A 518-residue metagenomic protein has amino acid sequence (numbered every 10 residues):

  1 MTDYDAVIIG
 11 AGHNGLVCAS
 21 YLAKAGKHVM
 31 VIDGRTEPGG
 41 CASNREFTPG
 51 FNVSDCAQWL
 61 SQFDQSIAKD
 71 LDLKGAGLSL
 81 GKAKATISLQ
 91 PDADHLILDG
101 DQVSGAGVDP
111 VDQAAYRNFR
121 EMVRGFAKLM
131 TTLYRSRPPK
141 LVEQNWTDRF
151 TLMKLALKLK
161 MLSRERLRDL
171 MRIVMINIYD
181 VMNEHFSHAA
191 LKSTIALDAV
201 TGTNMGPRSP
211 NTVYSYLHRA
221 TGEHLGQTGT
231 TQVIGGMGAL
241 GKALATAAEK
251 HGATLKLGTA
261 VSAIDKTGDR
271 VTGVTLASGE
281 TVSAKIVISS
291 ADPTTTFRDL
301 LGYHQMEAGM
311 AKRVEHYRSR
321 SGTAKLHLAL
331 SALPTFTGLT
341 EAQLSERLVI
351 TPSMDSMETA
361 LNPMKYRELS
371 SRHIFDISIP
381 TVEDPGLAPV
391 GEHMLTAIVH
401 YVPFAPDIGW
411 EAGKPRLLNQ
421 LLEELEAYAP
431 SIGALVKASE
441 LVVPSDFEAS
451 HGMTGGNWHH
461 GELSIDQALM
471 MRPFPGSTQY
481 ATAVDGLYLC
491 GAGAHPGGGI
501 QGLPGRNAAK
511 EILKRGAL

Functional and structural regions predicted by a protein language model:
M1-A6, K24-A25, A468-M470, F474-P475 (+1 more regions): Extreme N-terminal leader/targeting segments of oxidoreductases
M1-E37, C41-A42, A106-V111, L162-R166 (+2 more regions): Structural core of flavin- and non-heme-iron oxidoreductases, emphasizing the beta-strand/alpha-helix scaffold
T2-Q144: N-terminal glycine-rich phosphate/pyrophosphate-binding loop and immediately adjacent elements
R124-H251, M453-A468: Active-site/ligand-binding neighborhood in enzyme catalytic cores
H188, K192-R208, T351, L369-S378 (+1 more regions): A glycine-rich dinucleotide-binding beta-alpha-beta segment and adjacent secondary-structure elements that constitute
Q232-V233, A253, A260-A388: Mid-domain catalytic core of redox enzymes that form a hydrophobic substrate pocket/lid adjacent to a catalytic redox
E307, L333-P334, R367-S370, W410-A449: Flavin-binding catalytic cores
A492-L513: A conserved FAD-binding loop/helix module that cradles the flavin
